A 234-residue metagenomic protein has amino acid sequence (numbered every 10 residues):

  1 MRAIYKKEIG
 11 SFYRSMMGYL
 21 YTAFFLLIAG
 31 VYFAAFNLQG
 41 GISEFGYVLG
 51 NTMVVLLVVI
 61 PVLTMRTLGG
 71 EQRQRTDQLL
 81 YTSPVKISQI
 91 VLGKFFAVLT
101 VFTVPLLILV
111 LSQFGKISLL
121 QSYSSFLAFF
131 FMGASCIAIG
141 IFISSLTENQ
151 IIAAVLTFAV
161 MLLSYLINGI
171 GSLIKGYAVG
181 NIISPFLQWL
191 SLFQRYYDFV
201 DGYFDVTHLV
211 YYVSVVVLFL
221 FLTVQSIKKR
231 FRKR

Functional and structural regions predicted by a protein language model:
M1-G70, F95, T207-R234: Hydrophobic alpha-helical transmembrane segments
A3, K7-S11, Q78-T82, Q188: Short amphipathic alpha-helical coupling elements at transmembrane boundaries
L27-N37, L111, V179-F193: Peri-membrane helix termini and adjoining interfacial loops of integral membrane proteins
Y32-A34, F45-N51, V55, A97-A153 (+1 more regions): Secretory targeting signals
I42, A153, V160-S226, F231: Terminal transmembrane helical anchor/hairpin motif
M65-G69, A97, G140, S144 (+5 more regions): Membrane-water interface at transmembrane helix exits
T67-A97: Helix-loop-helix units of permease transmembrane domains in multi-pass membrane transporters, especially ABC
G69-Q72, T76, F114-G115, T147 (+4 more regions): Membrane-interfacial segments
